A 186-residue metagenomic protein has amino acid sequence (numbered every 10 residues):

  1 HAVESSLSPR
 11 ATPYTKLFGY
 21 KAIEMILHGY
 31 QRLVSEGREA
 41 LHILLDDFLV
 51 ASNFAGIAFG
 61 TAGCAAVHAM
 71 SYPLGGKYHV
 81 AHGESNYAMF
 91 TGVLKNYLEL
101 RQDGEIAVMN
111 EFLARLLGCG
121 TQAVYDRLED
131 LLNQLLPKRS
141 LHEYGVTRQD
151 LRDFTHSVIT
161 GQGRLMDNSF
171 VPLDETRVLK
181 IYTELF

Functional and structural regions predicted by a protein language model:
H1-A62, F170: Carboxylate- and glycine-rich phosphate/diphosphate-binding segment that chelates Mg2+/Mn2+
A2-V3, F48-G56, F90, L128 (+3 more regions): Short alpha-helical scaffolding segments that buttress acidic/His motifs in well-ordered protein cores
F18, A22, A66, S85-M89: Catalytic-loop motifs flanking and including active-site residues across diverse enzymes
G19, L45-F48, I106, L151 (+1 more regions): Hydrophobic packing residues in well-ordered alpha-helices of helical domains and bundles
L27, V67-S71, I106-E111, L132-P137 (+1 more regions): Short acidic (Asp/Glu) and glycine-rich catalytic loops that position anionic groups and cofactors
N53-N86, G163-L165: Glycine-rich phosphate/pyrophosphate-binding beta-alpha loops
K77-L151: Gly/Pro-rich interdomain helix-loop hinge
D150-F186: Short, amphipathic C-terminal "tail helix"
